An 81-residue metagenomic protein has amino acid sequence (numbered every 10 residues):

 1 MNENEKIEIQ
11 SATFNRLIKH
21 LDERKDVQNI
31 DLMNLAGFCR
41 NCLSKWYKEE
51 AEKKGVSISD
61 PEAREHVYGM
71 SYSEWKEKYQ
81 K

Functional and structural regions predicted by a protein language model:
M1-K81: Domain-level signature for proteins that mediate thiol-based redox and metal-cofactor handling
